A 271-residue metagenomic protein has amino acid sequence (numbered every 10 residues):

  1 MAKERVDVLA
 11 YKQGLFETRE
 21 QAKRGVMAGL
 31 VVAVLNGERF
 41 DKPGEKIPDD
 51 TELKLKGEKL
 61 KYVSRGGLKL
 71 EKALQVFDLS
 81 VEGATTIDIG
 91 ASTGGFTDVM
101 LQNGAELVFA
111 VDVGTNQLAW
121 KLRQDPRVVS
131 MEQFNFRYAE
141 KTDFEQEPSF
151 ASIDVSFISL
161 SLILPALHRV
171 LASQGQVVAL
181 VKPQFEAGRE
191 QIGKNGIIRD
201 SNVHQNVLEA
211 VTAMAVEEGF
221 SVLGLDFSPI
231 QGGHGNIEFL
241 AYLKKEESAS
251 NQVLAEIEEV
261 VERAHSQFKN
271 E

Functional and structural regions predicted by a protein language model:
E4, E20-L79: S4-like RNA-binding module at protein N-termini
V81-S92, M100: Conserved class I S-adenosyl-L-methionine
G94-G95, N116: Glycine-rich SAM-binding Motif I of class I
V99-L107: Conserved S-adenosyl-L-methionine
V108-L162: S-adenosyl-L-methionine
S161-V178: A short glycine-rich, Lys/Arg-flanked "PGG" loop and its adjoining helix->strand segment in the class I
Q174-P183, A187-G188: Conserved beta-strand signature within the Rossmann-like core of class I S-adenosyl-L-methionine
I237-F239, L243-E271: Flexible, glycine-/basic-rich loop-and-beta segments that form/coincide with the SAM-dependent methyltransferase
